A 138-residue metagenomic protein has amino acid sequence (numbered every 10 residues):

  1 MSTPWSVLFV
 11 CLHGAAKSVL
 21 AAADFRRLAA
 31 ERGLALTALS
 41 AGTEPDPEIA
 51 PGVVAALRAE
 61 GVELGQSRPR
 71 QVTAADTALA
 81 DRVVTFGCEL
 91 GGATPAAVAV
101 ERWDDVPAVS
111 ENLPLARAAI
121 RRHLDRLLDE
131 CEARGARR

Functional and structural regions predicted by a protein language model:
S2-R138: Short polar/charged helix/loop
